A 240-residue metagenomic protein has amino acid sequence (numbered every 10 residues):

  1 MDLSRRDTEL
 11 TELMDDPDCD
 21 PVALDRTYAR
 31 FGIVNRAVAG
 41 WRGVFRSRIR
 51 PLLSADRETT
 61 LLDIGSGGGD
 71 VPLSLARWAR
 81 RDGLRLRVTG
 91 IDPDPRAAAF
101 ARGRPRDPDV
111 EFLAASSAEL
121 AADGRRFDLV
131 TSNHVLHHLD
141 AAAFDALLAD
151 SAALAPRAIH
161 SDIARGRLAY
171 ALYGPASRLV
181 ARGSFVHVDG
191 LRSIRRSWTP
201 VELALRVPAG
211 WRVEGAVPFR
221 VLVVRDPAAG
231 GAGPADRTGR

Functional and structural regions predicted by a protein language model:
M1-A29: N-terminal, positively charged/glycine-rich alpha-helical extensions of SAM-dependent methyltransferases
P21-R46: Class I SAM-dependent methyltransferase Rossmann-like catalytic core, especially the SAM/SAH-binding loop
L62, G68-D70, L75-E119: Class I SAM-dependent methyltransferase SAM/SAH-binding core
T131: A conserved beta-strand element that flanks and buttresses the S-adenosyl-L-methionine
L139-S151: A short, conserved alpha-helix within the catalytic core of class I
A155-I163: Conserved beta-strand signature within the Rossmann-like core of class I S-adenosyl-L-methionine
I163-R206: C-terminal alpha-helical "lid/dimerization" subdomain adjacent to the S-adenosyl-L-methionine
R196, P200-R240: Conserved Class I S-adenosyl-L-methionine
